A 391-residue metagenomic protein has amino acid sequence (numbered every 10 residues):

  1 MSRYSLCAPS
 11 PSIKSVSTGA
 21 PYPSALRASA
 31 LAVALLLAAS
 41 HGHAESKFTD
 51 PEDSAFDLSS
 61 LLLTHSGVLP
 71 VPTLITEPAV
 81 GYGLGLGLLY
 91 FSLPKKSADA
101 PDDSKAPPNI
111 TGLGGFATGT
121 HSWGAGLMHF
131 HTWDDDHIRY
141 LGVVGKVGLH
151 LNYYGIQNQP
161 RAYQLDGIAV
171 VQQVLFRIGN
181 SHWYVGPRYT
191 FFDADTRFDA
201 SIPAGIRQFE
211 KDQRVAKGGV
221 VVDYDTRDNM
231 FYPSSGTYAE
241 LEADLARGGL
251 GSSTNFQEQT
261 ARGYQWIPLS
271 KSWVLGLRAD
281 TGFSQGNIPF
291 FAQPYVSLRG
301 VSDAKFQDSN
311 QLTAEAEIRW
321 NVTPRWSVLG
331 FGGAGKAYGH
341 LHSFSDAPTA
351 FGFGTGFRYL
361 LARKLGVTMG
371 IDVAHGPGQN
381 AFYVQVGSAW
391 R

Functional and structural regions predicted by a protein language model:
S2-A30: Bacterial N-terminal signal peptides that target proteins for export
S29-A38: Bacterial N-terminal signal peptides
S40-A44: Sec/Tat signal peptide C-region and signal peptidase I cleavage site
S46-F48, Q208, A216-A334, Y338-H340: C-terminal outer-membrane beta-barrel translocator/porin domains of Gram-negative envelope proteins and their
S46-T64: Short N-terminal segments immediately surrounding and downstream of signal-peptide cleavage
S60-V68, L74-R214, V367-T368, A374-R391: Gram-negative/organellar outer-membrane beta-barrel architecture
V68-P70, L84-L86, W123-L127, D166-Q172 (+9 more regions): Hydrophobic, lipid-facing positions within transmembrane beta-strands of outer-membrane proteins
G339-H340, S345-P348, Y359-L361: C-terminal soluble interaction/assembly domains
